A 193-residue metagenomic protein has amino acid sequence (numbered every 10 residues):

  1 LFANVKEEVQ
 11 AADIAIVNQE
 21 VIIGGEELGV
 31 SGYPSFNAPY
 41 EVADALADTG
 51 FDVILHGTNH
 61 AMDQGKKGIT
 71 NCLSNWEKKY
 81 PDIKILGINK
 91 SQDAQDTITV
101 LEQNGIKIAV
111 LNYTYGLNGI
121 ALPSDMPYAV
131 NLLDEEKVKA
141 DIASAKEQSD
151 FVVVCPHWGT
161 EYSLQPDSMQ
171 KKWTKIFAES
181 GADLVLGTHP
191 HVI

Functional and structural regions predicted by a protein language model:
L1-I193: Acidic, metal/ion-coordinating pockets
